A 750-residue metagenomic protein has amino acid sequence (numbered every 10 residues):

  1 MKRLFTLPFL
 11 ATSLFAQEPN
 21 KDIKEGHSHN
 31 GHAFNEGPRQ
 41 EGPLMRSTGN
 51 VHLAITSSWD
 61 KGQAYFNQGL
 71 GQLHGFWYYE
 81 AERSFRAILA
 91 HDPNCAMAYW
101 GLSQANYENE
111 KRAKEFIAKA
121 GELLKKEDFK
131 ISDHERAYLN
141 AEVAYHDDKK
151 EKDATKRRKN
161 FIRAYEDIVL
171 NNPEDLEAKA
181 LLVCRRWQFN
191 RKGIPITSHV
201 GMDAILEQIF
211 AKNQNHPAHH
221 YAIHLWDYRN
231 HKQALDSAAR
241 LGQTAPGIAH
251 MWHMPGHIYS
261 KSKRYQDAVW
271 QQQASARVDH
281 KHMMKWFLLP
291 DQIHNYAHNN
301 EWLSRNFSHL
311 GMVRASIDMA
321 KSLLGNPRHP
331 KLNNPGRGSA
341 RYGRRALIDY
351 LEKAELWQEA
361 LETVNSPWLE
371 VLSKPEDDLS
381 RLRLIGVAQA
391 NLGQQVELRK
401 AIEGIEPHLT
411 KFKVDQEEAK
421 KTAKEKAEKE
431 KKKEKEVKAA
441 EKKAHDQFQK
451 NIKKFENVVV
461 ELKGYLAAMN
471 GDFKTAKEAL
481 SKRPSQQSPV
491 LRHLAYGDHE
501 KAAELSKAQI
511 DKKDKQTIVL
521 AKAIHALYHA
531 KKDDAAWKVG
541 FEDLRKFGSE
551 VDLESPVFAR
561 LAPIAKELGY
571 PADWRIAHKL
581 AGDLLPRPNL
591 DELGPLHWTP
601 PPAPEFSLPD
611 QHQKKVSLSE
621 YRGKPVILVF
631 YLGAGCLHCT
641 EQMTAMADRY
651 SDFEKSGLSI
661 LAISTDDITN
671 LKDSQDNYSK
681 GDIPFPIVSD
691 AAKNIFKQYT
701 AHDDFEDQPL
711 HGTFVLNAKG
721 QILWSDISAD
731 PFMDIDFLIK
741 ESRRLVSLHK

Functional and structural regions predicted by a protein language model:
P8-A16: Hydrophobic h-region of N-terminal signal peptides that target proteins for export in Gram-negative bacteria
E18-H219, H231, Q243-A245, K263-A274 (+7 more regions): N-terminal alpha-helical interaction modules that lie
F66, M97-G101, A180-L181, H220-Y221 (+10 more regions): Alpha-solenoid helical repeat scaffolds
Q72, N106, A144, R186 (+9 more regions): Residue at a conserved register position within TPR or TPR-like alpha-solenoid repeats
S549-E605, S619-R622: N-proximal helix/coil linker or "cap" segments that precede and/or mark the start of modular domains
L618-M646: Short active-site neighborhood of thiol/selenol oxidoreductases, capturing the structured segment around
T640-G681, K693-Q698: Structural microenvironment flanking redox-active thiols in thiol-disulfide oxidoreductases
P709-K750: Thiol-/selenol-based redox modules, centered on thioredoxin-like and closely related oxidoreductase domains
